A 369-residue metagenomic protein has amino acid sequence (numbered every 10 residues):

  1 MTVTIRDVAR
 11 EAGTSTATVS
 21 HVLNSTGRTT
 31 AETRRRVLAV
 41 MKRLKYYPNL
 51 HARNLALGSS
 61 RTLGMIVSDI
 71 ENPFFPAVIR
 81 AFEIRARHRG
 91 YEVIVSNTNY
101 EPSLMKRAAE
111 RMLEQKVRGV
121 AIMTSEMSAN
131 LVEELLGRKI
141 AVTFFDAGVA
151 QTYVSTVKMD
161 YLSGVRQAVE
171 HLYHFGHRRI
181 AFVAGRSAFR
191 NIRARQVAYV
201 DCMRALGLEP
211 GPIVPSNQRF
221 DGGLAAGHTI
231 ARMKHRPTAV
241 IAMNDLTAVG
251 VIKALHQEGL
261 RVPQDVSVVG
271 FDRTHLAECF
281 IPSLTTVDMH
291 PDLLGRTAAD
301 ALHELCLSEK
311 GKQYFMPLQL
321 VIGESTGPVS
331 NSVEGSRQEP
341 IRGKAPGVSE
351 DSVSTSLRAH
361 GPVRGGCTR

Functional and structural regions predicted by a protein language model:
M1-R61, V348, P362-R369: N-terminal helix-turn-helix DNA-binding module of bacterial transcription factors
M1-T4, K42-R80, H88-Y91, N99-E101 (+1 more regions): N-terminal helix-turn-helix/winged-helix DNA-binding helices and compositionally similar short basic alpha-helical
R43, A81-E92, R107, L113 (+3 more regions): Bacterial carbohydrate/catabolite-sensing allosteric modules
Y46, N99-P102, M123-S128, L246: Short beta->alpha connector loops
S68-D69, S125, G185: Residue-level recognition of strand-loop junctions within catalytic nucleotide-signaling folds
G119-V120, A239: Short, Asp-centered acidic motifs that coordinate Mg2+ and/or phosphate in catalytic or ligand-binding sites
